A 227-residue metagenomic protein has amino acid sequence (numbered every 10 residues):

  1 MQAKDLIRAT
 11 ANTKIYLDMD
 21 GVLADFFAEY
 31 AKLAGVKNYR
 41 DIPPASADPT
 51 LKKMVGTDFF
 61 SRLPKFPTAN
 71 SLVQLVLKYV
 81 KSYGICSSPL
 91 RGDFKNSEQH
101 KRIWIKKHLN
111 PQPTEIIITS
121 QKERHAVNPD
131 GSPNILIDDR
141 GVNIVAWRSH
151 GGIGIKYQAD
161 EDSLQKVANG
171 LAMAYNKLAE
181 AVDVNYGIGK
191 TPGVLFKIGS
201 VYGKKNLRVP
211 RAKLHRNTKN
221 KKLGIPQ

Functional and structural regions predicted by a protein language model:
M1-K14, V22, K65-S71, L75 (+2 more regions): Charge-dense, intrinsically disordered terminal/linker segments
I7-T57, S149: Active-site neighborhood of HAD-like aspartate-dependent phosphohydrolases
D18, C86-S88, I137: Short hydrophobic segments within beta-strands
A24-F27, K32, Y83, G92-N96 (+3 more regions): Short catalytic/ligand-binding loop motif for oxyanion handling, primarily in non-cytosolic enzymes, centered on
S61-P64, A69-K101, I105: Substrate-recognition element of Asp-dependent hydrolases with the DxDx(T/V) motif
K101-I117, M173-K177: Structural recognition of alpha->loop->beta junctions
I116-W147: Conserved Lys-Pro-Asp/Glu-containing loop-to-beta segment of HAD-superfamily phosphomonoesterases, centered on
I135-M173: Acidic, Mg2+-coordinating phosphoryl-transfer loop and its flanking beta/alpha structural elements, shared across
